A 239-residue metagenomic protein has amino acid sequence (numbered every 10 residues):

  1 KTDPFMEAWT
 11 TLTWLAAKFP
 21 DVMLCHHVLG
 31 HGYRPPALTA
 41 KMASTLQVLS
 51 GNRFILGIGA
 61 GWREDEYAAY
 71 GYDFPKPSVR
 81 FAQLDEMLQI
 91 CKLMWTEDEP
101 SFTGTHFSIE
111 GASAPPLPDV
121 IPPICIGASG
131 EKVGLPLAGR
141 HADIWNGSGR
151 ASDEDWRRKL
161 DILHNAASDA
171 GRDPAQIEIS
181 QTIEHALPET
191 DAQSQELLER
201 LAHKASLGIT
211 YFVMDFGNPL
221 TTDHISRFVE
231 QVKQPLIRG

Functional and structural regions predicted by a protein language model:
K1-G239: Active-site-adjacent structural elements that line small-molecule/cofactor binding pockets in enzymes
